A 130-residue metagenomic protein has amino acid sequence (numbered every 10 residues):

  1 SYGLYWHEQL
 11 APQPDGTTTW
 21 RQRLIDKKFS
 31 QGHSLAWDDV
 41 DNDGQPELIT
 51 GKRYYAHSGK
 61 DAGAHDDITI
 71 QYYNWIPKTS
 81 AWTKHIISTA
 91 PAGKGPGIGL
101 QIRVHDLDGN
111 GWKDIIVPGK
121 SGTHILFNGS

Functional and structural regions predicted by a protein language model:
S1-S130: Beta-propeller-forming repeat regions
